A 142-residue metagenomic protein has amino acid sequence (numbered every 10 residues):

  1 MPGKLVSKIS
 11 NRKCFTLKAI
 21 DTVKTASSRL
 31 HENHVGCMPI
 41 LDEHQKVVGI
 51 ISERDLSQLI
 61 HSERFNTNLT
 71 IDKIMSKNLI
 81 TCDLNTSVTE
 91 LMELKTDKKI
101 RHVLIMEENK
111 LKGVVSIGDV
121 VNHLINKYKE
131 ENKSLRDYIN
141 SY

Functional and structural regions predicted by a protein language model:
M1-G36, I139-S141: A contiguous, well-structured "functional interface" segment within a domain
M1-R12, S52-T81, N85-T96, I117-Y142: Tandem CBS (Bateman) regulatory domains
L17-H34, L41-H44, T81-K99, M106 (+1 more regions): The conserved cystathionine-beta-synthase
S28-S62, I71: Acidic (E/D-rich), amphipathic helical modules within compact regulatory domains
P39, L104, S116: Conserved beta-strand segments that form the floor/walls of ligand-binding pockets within enzyme and binding domains
V47-V48, M106, L111-K112: Short hydrophobic beta-strand segments in globular cytosolic domains
